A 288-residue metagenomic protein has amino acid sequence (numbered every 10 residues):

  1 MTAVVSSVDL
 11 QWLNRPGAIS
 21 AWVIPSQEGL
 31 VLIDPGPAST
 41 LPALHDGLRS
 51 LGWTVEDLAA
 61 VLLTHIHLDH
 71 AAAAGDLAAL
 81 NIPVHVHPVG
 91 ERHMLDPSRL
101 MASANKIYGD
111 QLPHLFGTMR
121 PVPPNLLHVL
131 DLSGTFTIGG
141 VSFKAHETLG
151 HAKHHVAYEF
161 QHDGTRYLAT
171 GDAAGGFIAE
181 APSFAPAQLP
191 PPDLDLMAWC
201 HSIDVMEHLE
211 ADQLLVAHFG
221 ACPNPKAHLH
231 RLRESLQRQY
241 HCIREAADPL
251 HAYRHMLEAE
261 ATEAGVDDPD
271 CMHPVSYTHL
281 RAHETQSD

Functional and structural regions predicted by a protein language model:
M1-D57, Y158-G171: Conserved beta-strand hairpin/beta-sheet module of binuclear metal-dependent hydrolase folds, prominently
V31-I33, L62, V84, Y167-A169 (+1 more regions): Residue-level marker for buried hydrophobic side chains located in beta-strands that build the well-ordered beta-sheet
P37, S142-E147, K153-P223: Metallo-beta-lactamase
L58-D69: Metallo-beta-lactamase
A72-L80: Metal-dependent catalytic neighborhoods of phosphoester/phosphodiester hydrolases
M94-H146, C200-I203: Metallo-beta-lactamase
A227-V275: Acidic, His/Gly-rich catalytic cores of divalent-metal-dependent hydrolytic chemistry
H279-D288: Single conserved hydrophobic/aromatic residue that forms the stacking wall/gate of nucleotide- or nucleobase-binding
